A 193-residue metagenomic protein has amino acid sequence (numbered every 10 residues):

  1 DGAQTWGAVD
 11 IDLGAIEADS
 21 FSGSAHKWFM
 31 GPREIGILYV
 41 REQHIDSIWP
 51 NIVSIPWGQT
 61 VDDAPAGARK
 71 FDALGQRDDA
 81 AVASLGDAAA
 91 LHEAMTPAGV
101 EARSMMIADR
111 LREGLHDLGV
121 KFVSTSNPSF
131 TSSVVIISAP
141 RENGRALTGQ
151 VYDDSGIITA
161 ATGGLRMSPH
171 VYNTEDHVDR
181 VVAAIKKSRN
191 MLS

Functional and structural regions predicted by a protein language model:
G2-S193: Pyridoxal 5′-phosphate
